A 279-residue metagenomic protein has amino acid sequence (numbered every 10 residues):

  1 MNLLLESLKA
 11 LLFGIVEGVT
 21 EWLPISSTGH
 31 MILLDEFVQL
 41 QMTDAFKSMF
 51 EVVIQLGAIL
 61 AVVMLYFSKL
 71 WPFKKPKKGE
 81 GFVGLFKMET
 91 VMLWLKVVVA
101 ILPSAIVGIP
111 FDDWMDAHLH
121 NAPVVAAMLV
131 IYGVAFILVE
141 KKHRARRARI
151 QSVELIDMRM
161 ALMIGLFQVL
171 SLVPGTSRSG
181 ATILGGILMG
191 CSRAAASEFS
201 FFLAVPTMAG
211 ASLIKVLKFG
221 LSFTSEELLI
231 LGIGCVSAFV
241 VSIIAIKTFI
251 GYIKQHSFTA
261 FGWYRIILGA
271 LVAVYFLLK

Functional and structural regions predicted by a protein language model:
M1-K279: Multi-pass membrane proteins that catalyze or facilitate reactions on polyprenyl-/lipid-phosphate substrates and their
